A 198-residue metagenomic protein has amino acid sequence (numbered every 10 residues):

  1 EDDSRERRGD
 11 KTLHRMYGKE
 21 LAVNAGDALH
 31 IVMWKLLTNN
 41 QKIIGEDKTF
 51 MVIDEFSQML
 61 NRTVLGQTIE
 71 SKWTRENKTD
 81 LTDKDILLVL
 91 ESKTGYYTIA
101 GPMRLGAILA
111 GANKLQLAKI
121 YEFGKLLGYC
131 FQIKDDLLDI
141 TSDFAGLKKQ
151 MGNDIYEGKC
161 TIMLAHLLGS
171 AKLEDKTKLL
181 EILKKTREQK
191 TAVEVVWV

Functional and structural regions predicted by a protein language model:
E1-V198: All-alpha prenyltransferase/terpene-synthase fold signal
